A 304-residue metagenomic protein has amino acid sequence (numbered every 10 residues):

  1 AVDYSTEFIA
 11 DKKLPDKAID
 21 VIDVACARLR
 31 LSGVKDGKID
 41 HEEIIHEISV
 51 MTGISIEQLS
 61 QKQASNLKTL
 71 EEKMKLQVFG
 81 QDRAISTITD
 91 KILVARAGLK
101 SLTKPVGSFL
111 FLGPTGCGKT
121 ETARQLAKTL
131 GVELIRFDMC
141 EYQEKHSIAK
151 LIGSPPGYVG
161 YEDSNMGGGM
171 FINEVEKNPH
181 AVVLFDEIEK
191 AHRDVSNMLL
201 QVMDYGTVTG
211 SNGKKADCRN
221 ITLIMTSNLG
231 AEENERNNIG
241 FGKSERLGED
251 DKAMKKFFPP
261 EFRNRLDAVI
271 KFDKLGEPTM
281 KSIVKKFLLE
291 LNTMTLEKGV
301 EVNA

Functional and structural regions predicted by a protein language model:
V2-A304: AAA+ P-loop NTPase nucleotide-binding core of proteostasis motors
